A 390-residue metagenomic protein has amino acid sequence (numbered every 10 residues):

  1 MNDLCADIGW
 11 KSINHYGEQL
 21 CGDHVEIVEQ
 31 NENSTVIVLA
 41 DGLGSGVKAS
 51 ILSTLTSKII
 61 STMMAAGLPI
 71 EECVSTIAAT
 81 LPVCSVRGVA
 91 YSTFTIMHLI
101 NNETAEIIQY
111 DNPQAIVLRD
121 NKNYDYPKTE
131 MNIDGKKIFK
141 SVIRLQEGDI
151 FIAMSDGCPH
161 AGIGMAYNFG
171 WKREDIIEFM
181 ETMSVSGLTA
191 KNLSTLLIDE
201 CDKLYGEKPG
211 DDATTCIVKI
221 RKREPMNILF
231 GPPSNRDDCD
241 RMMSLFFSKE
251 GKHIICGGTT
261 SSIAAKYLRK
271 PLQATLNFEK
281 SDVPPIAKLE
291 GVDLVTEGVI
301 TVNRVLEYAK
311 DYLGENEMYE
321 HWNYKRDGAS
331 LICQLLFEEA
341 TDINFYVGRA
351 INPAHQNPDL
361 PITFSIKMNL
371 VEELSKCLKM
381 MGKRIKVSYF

Functional and structural regions predicted by a protein language model:
M1-Q19: Regulatory cytosolic signal-relay segments
E18-N31, D125-G164: Acidic loop->beta-strand submotif enriched in PP2C/PPM serine/threonine phosphatases
C21, L52-N121, I138, A190-V218: Catalytic core of PPM/PP2C metal-dependent serine/threonine phosphatase domains
H24-A78, I152, G164-I176: Primarily the active-site beta-strand->alpha-helix module of PP2C/PPM metal-dependent phosphatases, and frequently
N33-S45, Q109, R144-Y167, V218 (+2 more regions): Conserved beta-strand-loop-short alpha-helix elements that form and flank the Mn2+/Mg2+-coordinating active site
E103-T104, S248-H253: Short active-site oxyanion
H160-S244, E250, K270-F390: C-terminal catalytic subdomain
T260-K270: Short active-site loop/helix that positions an aromatic residue
